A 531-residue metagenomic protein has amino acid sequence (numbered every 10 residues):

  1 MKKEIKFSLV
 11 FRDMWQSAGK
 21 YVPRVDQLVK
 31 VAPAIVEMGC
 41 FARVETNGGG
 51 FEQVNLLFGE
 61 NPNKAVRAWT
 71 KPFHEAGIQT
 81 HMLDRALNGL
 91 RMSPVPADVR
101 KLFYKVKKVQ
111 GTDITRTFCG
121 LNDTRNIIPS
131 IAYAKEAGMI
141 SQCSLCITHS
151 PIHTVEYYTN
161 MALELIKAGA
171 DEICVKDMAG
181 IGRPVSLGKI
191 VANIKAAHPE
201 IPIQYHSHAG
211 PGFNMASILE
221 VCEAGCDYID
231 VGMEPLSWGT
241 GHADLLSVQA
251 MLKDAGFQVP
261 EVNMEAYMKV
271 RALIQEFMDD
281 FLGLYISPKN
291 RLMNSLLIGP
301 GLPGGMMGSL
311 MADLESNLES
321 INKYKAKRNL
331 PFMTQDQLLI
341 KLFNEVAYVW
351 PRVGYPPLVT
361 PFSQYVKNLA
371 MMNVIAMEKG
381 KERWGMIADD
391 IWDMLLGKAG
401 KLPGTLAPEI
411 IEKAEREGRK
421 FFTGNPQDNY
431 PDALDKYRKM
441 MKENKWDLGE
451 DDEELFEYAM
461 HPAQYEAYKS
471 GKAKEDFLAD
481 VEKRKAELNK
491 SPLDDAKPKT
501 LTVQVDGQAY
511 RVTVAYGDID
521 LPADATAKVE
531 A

Functional and structural regions predicted by a protein language model:
M1-A18, V66-K71: N-terminal amphipathic alpha-helix/helix-capping segment at the start of soluble metabolic enzymes
M14, T117, I173, G225 (+2 more regions): Conserved, mostly hydrophobic/aromatic
W15, V36-V54, L292-L297, G301 (+1 more regions): Terminal or standalone catalytic/regulatory effector modules within metabolic enzymes and repeat proteins
P33, G48-I166, I173, G180-R183: Active-site beta->alpha loop and helix N-cap motifs at the rims of alpha/beta catalytic domains
V66-H74, I128-G138, G188-P199, Q249 (+3 more regions): Surface-exposed amphipathic alpha-helices with a cationic face
T117, D177, A224-A243: Glycine-rich phosphate-binding active-site loops on the catalytic face of alpha/beta enzymes
E156-L165, P211-D227: Catalytic cores of alpha/beta
A216, G241, L245, Q249-L252 (+1 more regions): Core active-site phosphate/anionic-ligand binding loop and the adjoining beta-turn-alpha structural block in enzyme
